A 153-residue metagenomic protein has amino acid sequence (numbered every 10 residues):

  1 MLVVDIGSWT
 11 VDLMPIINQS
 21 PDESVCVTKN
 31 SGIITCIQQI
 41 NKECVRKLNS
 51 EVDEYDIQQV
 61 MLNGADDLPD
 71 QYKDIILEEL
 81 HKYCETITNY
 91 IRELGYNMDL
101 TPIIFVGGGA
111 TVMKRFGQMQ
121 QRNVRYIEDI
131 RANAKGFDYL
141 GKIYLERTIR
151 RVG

Functional and structural regions predicted by a protein language model:
M1, I33-G153: Helical "lid/coupling" subdomains associated with nucleotide-phosphate turnover
M1-S20, I40: Gly/Thr-rich phosphate-binding beta-strand-loop-beta motif of the actin/hexokinase/Hsp70
D5, V27, E128: Conserved acidic E/D residue at the C-terminus of a beta-strand in Rossmann-like folds
P15, S24-C36: Surface-exposed beta-loop interaction hotspot
Q19-D22, Q121-N123: Glycine-rich, phosphate-binding/catalytic loops in enzymes
S20-T28, L68-P69: Short, flexible active-site loops
